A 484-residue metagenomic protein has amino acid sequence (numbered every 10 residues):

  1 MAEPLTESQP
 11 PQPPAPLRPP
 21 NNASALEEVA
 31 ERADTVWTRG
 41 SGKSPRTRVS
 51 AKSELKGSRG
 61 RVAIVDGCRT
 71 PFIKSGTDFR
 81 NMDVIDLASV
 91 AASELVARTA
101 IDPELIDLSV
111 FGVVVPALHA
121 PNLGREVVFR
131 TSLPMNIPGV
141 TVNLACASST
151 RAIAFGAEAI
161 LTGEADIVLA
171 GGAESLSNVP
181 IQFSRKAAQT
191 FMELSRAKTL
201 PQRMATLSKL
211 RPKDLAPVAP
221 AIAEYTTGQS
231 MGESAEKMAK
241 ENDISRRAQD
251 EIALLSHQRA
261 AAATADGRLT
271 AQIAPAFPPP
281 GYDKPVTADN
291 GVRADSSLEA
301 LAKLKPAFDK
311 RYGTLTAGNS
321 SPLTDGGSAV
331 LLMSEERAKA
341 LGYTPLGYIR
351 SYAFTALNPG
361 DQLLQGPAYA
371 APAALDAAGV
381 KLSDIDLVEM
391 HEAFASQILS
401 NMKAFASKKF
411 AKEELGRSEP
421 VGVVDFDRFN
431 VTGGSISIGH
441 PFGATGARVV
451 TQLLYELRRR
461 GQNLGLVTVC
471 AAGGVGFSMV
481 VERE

Functional and structural regions predicted by a protein language model:
P19-E54, G60, C68-T70, R80-V90 (+4 more regions): N-terminal extracellular/periplasmic Venus flytrap/periplasmic-binding protein-like
P20-N22, A33, M82, V113-V168 (+7 more regions): Conserved catalytic cysteine-centered active-site region of acyl-thioester-dependent Claisen-condensing enzymes
G40, S44-V114, L118-H119, L123-T131 (+5 more regions): Conserved active-site "lid/cap" helical segment
A117-L123, K284-A288, N358-P367, E392-K412 (+4 more regions): Short glycine/threonine-rich loop-to-helix capping motif typified by GTGT followed within a few residues by an Asp-Pro
V142-E174, Q182, A239-R268, A329-E336 (+3 more regions): Active-site-proximal alpha-helical scaffold in enzymes
I167-K237: Flexible glycine-/small-residue-enriched beta->alpha junction loops that bind anionic phosphate/pyrophosphate groups
E335-D384, M402: Glycine- and Gly-Pro-enriched alpha-helical subdomains that act as flexible, kink-prone "lid/hinge" or packing modules
